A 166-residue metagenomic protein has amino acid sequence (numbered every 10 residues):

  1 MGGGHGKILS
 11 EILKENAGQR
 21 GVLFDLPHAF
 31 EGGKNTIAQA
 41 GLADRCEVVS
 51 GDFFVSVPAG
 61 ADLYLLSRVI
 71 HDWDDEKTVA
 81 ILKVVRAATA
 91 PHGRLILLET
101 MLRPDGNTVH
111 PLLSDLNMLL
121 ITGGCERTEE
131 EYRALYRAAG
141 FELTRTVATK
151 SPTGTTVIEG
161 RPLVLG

Functional and structural regions predicted by a protein language model:
M1-G166: Alpha-helical subdomain
